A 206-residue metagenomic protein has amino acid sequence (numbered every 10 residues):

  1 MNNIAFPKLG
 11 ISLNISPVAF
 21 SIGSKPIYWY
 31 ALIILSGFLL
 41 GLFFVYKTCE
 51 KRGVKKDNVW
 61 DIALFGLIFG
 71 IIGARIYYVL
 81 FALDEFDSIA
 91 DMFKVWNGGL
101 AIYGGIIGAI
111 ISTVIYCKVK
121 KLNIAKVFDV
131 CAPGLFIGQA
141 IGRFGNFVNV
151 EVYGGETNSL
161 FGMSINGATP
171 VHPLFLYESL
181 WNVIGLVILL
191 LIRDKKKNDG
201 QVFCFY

Functional and structural regions predicted by a protein language model:
M1-Y206: A feature for loop-to-transmembrane-helix boundaries and adjacent hydrophobic helices in multi-pass integral membrane
